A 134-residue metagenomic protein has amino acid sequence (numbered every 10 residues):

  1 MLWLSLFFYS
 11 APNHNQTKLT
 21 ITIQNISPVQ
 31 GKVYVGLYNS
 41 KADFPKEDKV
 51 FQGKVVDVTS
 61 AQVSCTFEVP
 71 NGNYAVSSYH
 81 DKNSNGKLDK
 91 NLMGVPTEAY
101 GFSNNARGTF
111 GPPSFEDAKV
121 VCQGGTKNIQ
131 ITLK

Functional and structural regions predicted by a protein language model:
M1-N13: Cleavable N-terminal targeting peptides that direct proteins into the secretory/outer-membrane pathway or into
A11-K41, E47, L88-K134: Primarily secretory-pathway and cell-envelope proteins
D43-V56: Aromatic-rich carbohydrate-binding modules that target alpha-glucans
V56-A61, V121-Q123: Short proline/glycine- and polar residue-rich coil/turn motifs
V63-V69: Exposed aromatic-hydrophobic patches
G72-S78: A short tyrosine-centered beta-strand micro-motif
K82-L88: Acidic, glycine-anchored loop motifs typical of Ca2+
